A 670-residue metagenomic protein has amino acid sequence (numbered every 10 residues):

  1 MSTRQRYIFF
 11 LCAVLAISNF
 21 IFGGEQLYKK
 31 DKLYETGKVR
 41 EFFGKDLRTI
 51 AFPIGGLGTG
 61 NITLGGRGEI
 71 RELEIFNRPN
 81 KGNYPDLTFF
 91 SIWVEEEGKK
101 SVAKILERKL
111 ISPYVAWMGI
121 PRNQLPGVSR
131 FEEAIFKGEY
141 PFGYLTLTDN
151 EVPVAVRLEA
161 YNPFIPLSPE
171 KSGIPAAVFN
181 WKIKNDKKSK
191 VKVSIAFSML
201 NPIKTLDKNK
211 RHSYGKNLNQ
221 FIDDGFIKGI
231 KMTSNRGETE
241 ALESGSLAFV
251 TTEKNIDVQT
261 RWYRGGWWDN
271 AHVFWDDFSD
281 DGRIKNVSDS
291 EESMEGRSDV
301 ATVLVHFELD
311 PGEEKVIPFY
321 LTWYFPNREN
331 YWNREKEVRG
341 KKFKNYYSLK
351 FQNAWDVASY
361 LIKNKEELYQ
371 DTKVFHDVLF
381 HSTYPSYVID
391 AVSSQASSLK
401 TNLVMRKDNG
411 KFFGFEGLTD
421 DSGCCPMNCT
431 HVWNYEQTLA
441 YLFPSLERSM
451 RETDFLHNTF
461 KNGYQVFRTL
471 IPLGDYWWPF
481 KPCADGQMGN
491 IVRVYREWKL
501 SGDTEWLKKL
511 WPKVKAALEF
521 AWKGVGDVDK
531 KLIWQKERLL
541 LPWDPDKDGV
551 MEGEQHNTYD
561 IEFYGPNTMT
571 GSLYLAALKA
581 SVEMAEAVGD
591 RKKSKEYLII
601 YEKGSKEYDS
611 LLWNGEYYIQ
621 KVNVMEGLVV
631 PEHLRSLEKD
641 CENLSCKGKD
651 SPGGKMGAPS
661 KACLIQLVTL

Functional and structural regions predicted by a protein language model:
R40-P85, G282-V300, H306, E313 (+6 more regions): Substrate-binding groove/exosite segments of carbohydrate-active enzymes
L57-Q124, I227, E240-I284, N345-S348 (+1 more regions): Acidic-aromatic substrate-binding/catalytic surfaces of carbohydrate-active enzymes
S112-A176, G266-V303: Extended, loop-rich substrate-binding clefts of extracytoplasmic carbohydrate-active enzymes
L147, L158-A160, I195-M199, E313-F325: Short, hydrophobic/aromatic-enriched beta-strand segments in well-ordered soluble domains
L158, P163-D280, R328-N330, R334-S382: Polysaccharide-binding surfaces and accessory modules of carbohydrate-active proteins
K184-N185, K190, E497-K508, A580-L598: Inter-helical turn/loop segments and adjacent helix faces that build the functional surface of alpha-helical bundle
D548-G549, G553-V588, E596-G604: Hydrophobic, small-residue-rich alpha-helical packing segments that form membrane-like cores
V582-V588, I600-L670: Carbohydrate-active enzyme catalytic cores, enriched for enzymes that act on polyanionic acidic polysaccharides
